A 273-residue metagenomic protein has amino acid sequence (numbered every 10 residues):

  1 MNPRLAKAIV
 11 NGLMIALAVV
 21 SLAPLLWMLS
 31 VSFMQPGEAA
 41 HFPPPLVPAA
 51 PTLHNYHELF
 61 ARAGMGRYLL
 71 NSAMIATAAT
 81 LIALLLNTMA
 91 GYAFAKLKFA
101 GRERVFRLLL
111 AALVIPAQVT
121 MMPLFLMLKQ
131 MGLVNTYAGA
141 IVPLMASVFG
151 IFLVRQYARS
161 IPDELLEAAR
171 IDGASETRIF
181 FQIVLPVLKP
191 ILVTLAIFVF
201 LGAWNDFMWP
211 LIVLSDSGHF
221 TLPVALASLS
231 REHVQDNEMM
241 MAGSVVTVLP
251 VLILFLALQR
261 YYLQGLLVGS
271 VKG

Functional and structural regions predicted by a protein language model:
M1-R4: Short, Lys/Arg-rich, polar N-terminal cytosolic tail immediately upstream of the first transmembrane signal-anchor
A6-G273: A structural signal for multi-pass alpha-helical bundles of membrane permease subunits that mediate small-molecule
